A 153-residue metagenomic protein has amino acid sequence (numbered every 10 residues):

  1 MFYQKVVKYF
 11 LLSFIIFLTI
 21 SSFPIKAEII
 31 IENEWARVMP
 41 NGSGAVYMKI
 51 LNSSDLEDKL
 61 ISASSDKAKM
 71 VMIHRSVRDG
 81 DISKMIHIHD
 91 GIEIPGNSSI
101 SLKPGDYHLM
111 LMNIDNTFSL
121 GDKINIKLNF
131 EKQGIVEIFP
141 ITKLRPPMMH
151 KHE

Functional and structural regions predicted by a protein language model:
M1-V7: N-terminal secretory signal peptides that target proteins for export/translocation
F2, L18-I20, I31-E34: A general, composition-driven signal for non-globular sequence regions
V7-F10, S54: Residue-level detector of intrinsically disordered/flexible regions characterized by low predicted structural confidence
Y9-S21: Bacterial N-terminal signal peptides
F23-A27: Sec/Tat signal peptide C-region and signal peptidase I cleavage site
E28-E153: Compact, glycine-rich, soluble single-domain proteins
